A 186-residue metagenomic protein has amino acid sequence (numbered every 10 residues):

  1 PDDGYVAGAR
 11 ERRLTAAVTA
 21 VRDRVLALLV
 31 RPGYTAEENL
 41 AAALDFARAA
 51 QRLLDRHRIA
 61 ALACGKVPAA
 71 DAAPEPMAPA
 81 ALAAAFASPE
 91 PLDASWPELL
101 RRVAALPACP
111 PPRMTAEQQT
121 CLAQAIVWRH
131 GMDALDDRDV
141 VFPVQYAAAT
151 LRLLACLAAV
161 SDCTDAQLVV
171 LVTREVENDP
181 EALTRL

Functional and structural regions predicted by a protein language model:
P1: Short Cys/His-based metal-binding microdomains
G4-T19, G33, A41-A43, Q51: Extended interfacial segments that mediate partner engagement and assembly in macromolecular machines
A20, R24: Glycine-rich, aromatic-lined ligand/substrate-binding cores of catalytic and carbohydrate-binding domains
V25-L186: Hydrophobic, aromatic-lined core segments that form the binding pocket/scaffold for planar heteroaromatic ligands
